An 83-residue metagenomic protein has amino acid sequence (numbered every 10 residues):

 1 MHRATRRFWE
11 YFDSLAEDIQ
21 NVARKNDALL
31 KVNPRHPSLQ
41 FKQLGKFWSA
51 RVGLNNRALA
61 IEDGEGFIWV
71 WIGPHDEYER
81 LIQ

Functional and structural regions predicted by a protein language model:
M1-K25: Arg/Lys-rich, positively charged N-terminal/basic patches that mediate binding to nucleic acids
M1-R3, E10, R35, V52-Q83: Enriched for short, Lys/Arg-rich terminal
D18, L39-K42, G73: Generic alpha-helix structural propensity
Q20-R24, F47, R57: Hydrophobic alpha-helical segments
K25-V52: A short, surface-exposed loop/turn module that caps and links secondary-structure elements
